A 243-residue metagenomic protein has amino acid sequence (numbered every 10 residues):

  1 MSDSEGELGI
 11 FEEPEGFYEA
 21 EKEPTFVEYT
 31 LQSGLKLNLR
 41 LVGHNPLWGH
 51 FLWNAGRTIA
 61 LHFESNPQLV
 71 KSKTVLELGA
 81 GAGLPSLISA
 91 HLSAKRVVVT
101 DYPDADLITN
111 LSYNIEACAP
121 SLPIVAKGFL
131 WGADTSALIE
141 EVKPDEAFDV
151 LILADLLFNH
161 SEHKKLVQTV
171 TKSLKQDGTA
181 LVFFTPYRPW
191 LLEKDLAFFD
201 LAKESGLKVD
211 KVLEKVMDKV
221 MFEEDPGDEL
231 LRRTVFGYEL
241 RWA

Functional and structural regions predicted by a protein language model:
M1-A243: S-adenosylmethionine-dependent methyltransferases
